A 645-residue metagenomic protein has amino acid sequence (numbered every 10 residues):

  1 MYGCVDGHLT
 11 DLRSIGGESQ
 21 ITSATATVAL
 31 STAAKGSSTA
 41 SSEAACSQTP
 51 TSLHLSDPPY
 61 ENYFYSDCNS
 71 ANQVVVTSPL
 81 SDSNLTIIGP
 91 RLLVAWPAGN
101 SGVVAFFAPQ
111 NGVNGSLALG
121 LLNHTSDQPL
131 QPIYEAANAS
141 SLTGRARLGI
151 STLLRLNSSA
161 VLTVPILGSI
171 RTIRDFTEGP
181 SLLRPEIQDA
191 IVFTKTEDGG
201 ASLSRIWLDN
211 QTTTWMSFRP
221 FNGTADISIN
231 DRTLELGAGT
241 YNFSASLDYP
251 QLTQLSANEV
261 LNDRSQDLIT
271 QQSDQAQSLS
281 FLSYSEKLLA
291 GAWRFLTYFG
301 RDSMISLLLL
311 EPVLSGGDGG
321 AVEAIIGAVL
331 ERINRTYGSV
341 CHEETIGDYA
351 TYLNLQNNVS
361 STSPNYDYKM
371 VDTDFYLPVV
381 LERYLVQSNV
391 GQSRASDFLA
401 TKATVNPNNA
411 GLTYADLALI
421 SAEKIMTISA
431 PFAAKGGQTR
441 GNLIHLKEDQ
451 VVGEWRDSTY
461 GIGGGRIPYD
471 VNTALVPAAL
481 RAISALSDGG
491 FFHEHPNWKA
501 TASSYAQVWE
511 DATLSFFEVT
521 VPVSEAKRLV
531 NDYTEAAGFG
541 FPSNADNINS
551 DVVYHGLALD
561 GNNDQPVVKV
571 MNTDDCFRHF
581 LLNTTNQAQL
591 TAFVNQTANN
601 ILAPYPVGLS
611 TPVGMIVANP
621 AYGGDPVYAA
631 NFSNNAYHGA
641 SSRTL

Functional and structural regions predicted by a protein language model:
M1-V5, T10-S273, K287, G291-T297 (+4 more regions): Terminal accessory carbohydrate-recognition/targeting modules of carbohydrate-active enzymes
Y249-W293, T336-L355, T427-R466, D511-G639: Extended glycan-interaction surfaces of carbohydrate-active proteins
L296-A434, T473, S641-L645: Aromatic-rich carbohydrate-recognition surfaces in CAZymes
Y298, K369, L417, G464-V476 (+3 more regions): Short, contiguous, pocket-lining structural segments that sit at or immediately flank catalytic/ligand-binding sites
F299, P312-S315, A485, L581-T585: Alpha-helix C-terminal capping/termination sites
L309, V380-R383, A479-A482, L486 (+1 more regions): Core register positions within helices of long alpha-helical scaffolds
G317-R332, V390-S429, G489-N544, N549 (+1 more regions): Extended, well-ordered alpha-helical scaffold segments
V471-D488, S503, A640-L645: Extended amphipathic alpha-helical segments enriched in small hydrophobics
